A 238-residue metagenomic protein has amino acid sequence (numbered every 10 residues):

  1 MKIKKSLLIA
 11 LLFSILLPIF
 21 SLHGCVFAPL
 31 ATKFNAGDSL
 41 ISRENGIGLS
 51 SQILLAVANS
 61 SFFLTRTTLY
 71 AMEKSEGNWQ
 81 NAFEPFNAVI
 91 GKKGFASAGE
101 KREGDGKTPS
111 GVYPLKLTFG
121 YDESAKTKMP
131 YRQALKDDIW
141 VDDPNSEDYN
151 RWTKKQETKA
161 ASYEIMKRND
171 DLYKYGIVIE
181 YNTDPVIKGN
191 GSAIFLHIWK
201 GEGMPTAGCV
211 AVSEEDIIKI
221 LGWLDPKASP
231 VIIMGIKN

Functional and structural regions predicted by a protein language model:
K2-I3, S21, P130: Intrinsically disordered, low-complexity sequence elements enriched in Ser/Thr/Gly/Pro
K2-L11: Bacterial N-terminal signal peptides that target proteins for export
A10-S21: Bacterial N-terminal signal peptides
L30-T206, E215-N238: Cell wall/extracellular polymer interaction/catalysis modules
C209: Short cysteine clusters
V212: A conserved hydrophobic position in a structured secondary element of the catalytic/binding core that shapes
